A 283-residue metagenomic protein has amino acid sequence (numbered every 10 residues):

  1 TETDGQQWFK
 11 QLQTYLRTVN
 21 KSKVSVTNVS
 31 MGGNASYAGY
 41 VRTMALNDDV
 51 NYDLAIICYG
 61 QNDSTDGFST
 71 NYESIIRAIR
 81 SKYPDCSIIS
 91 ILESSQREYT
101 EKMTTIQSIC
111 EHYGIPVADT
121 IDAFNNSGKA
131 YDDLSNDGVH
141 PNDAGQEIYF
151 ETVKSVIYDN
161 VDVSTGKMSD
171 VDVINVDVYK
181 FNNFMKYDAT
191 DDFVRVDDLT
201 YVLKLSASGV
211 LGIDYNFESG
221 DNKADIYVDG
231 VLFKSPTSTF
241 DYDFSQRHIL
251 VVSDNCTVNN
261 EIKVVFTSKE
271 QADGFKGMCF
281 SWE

Functional and structural regions predicted by a protein language model:
T1-S30, R42-N51, G212-Y215, V231 (+1 more regions): Serine-esterase "nucleophile elbow" of acetyl-processing enzymes
T14-R17, A38-D162, G166, G220 (+5 more regions): Alpha-helical cap/lid subdomain in secreted, periplasmic, or secretory-pathway luminal O-acyl-processing enzymes
S22, N51, P84, G274-K276 (+1 more regions): Short loop/turn motifs at secondary-structure junctions
V29-G33, Y37: Short, solvent-exposed turn/loop segments enriched in Gly/Ser/Thr/Pro and often Arg
S155-S206, D214-G220, E270-E283: Glycan-recognition and processing domains
D197-V210, L250-V258: Extracellular and analogous surface-interaction loops
D225-Y227: Beta-strand signatures of extracellular beta-sandwich domains
I249-E283: Generic C-terminus detector
